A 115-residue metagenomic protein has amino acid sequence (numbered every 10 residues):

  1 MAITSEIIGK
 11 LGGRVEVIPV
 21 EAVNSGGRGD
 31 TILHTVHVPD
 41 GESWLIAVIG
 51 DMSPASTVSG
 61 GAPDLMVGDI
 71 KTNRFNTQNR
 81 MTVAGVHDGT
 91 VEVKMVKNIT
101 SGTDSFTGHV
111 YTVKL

Functional and structural regions predicted by a protein language model:
A2-G29, T100-L115: C-terminal interaction-tip segments
S5, V58-V67, M81, G108-V110: Generic structural motif
E16-M66: Beta-rich globular "head" domains
I46-G50, A84, V110: Extended low-polarity, hydrophobic cluster-rich segments
G50-M52, K97, T112: Hydrophobic beta-strand positions in extracellular immunoglobulin-like domains
D64-T72, L115: Change "in extracellular beta-sheet-rich domains … of secreted and cell-surface proteins" to "in beta-sheet-rich domains
R74-D88: Beta-sandwich interaction modules
G85-S101: Noncatalytic modules at the cell exterior or secretory-pathway interfaces, chiefly beta-strand-rich lectin/adhesion
